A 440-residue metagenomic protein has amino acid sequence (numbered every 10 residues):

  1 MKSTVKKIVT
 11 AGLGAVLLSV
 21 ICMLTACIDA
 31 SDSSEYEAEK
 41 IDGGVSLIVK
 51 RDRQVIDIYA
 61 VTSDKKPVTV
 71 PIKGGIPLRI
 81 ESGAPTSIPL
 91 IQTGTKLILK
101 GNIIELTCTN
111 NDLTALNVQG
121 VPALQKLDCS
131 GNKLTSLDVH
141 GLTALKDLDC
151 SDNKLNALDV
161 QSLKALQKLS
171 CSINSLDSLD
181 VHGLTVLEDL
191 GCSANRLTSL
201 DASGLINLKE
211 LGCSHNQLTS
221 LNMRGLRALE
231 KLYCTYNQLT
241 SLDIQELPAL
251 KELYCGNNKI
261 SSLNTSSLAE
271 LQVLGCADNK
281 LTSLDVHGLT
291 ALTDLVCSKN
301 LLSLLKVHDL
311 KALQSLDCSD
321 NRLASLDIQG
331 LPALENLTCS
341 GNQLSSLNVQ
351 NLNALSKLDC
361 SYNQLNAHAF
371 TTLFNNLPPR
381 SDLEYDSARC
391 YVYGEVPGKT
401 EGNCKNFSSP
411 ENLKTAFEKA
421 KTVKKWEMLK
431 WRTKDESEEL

Functional and structural regions predicted by a protein language model:
K2-L13, L18, M23-P122, N363-L440: N-terminal capping/linker segments that flank leucine-rich repeat
E105-L134, G141-D152: Right-handed parallel beta-helix
L106, L127-C129, K146-C150, Q167-C171 (+10 more regions): Conserved hydrophobic beta-strand positions in leucine-rich repeat
L116, L137, L158, L179 (+9 more regions): Canonical leucine-rich repeat
V121-L124, L142-L145, L163-L166, L184-L187 (+10 more regions): Leucine-rich repeat
L148, L190, L211, L232 (+10 more regions): Non-core capping and flanking segments associated with repeat-based/extracellular domains
N156, S162, S170-S175, V186 (+9 more regions): Intrinsically disordered, low-complexity tandem-repeat regions
